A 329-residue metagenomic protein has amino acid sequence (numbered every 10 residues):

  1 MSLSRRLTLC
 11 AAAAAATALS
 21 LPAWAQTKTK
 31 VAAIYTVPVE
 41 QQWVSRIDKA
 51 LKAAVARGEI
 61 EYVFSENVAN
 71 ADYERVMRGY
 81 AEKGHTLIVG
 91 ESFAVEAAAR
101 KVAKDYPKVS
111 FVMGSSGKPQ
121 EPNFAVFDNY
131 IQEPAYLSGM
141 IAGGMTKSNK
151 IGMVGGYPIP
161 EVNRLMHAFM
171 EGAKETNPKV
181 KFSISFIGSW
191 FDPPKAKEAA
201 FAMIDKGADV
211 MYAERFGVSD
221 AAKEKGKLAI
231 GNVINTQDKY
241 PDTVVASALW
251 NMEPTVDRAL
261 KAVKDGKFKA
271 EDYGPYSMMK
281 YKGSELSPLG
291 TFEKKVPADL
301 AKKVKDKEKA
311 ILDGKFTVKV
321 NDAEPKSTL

Functional and structural regions predicted by a protein language model:
R5-C10: N-terminal export leaders
L21-A25: Sec/Tat signal peptide C-region and signal peptidase I cleavage site
K30-A50, A54-R57, V63-Y73, F93 (+1 more regions): Extracytoplasmic "Venus flytrap"
A33, H85-S92, V112-G114, K206-F216 (+1 more regions): Periplasmic-binding protein-like
L51, L137-V180, I184, E271-V296: An alpha-beta-alpha
K104-N129, V233-T243: Flexible loop/hinge segments that line or gate small-molecule binding clefts
P119-I141, M153-P158, P241-P254: Short beta-strand elements at the ligand-binding edges of bilobed clamshell
D265-L329: Hinge/cleft segment of the Venus flytrap/periplasmic-binding protein
